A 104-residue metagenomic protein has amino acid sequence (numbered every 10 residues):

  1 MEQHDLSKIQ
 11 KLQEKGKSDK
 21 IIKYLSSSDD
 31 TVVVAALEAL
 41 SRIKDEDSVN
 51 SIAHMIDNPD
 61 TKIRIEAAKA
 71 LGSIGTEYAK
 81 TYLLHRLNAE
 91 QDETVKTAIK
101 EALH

Functional and structural regions predicted by a protein language model:
E2-D5, V33, R64, K96: Residue-level detector of extended alpha-helical repeat arrays and alpha-solenoid scaffolds
D5-K8, A36, A67, I99: Conserved hydrophobic register position within alpha-solenoid helical repeats
K8-K11, A39, A70-S73, E77 (+2 more regions): Core register positions within helices of long alpha-helical scaffolds
L12-S26, I43-D57, T76-N88: Amphipathic alpha-helical scaffolding segments comprising HEAT/armadillo-like alpha-solenoid repeats
S28-D29, P59-D60, Q91-D92: Short inter-helical turns and helix N-cap capping residues of alpha-solenoid HEAT/ARM repeat scaffolds
T61-S73: Mid-chain, well-packed structural core segment of small domains
A79-H104: Leucine-rich solenoid repeat scaffolds
